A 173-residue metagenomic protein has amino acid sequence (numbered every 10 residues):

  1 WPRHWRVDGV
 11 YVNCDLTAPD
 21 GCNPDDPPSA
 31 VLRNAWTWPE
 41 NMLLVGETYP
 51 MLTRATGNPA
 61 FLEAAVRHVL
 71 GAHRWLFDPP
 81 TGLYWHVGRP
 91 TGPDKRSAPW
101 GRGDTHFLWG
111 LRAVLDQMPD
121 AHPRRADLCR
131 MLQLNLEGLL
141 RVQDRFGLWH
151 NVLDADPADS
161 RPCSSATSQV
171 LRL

Functional and structural regions predicted by a protein language model:
W1-V10, P19-C22, P59-W85, C129-G147: Long, well-ordered core segments of solenoidal/helical folds
D8-W36, T81-G103, F146-Q169: Carbohydrate-binding/catalytic loop surfaces
D26-R33, E47-P59, E63, R67 (+3 more regions): Active-site lining segments of carbohydrate-active enzymes
T37-E40, F107: Mg2+-dependent prenyl diphosphate-binding active-site environment of isoprenoid biosynthetic enzymes
L44, A64, P99, H106 (+1 more regions): Soluble or luminal CAZymes and related metallo-dependent hydrolases
L44-N58, H106-R124, S168-L173: Well-ordered alpha-helical scaffold segments within catalytic/enzyme domains
L108-D154: Oxyanion-binding "anion nests"
